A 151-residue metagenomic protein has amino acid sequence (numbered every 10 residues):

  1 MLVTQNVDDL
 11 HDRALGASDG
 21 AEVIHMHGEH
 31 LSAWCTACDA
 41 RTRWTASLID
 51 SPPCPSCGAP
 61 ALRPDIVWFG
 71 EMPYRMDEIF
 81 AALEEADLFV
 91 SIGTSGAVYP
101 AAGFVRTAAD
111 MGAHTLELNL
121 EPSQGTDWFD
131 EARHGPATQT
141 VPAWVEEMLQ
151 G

Functional and structural regions predicted by a protein language model:
M1-G151: Conserved catalytic alpha/beta core of Sir2/sirtuin-type deacylases, generalized to analogous enzyme cores that bind
